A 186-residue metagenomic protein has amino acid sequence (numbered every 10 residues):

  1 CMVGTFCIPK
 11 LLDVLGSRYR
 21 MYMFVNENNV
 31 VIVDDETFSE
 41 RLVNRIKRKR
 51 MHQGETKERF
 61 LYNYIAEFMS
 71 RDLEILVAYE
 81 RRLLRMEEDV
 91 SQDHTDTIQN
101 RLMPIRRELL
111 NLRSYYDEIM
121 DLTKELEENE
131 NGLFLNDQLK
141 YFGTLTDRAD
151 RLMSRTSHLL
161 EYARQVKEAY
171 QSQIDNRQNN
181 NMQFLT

Functional and structural regions predicted by a protein language model:
C1-N100, S114-D117, K124: Extended alpha-helical interaction modules
R85-E87, H94-T186: Membrane-associated alpha-helical segments
